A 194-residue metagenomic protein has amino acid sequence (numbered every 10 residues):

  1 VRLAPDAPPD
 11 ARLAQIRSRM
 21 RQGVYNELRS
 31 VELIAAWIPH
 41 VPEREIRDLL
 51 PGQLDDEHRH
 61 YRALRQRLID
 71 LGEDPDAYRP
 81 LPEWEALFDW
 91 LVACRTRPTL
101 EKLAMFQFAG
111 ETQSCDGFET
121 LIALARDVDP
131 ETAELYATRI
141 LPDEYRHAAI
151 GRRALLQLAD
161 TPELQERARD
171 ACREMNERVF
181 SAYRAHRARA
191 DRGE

Functional and structural regions predicted by a protein language model:
V1-E194: Non-heme di-metal
